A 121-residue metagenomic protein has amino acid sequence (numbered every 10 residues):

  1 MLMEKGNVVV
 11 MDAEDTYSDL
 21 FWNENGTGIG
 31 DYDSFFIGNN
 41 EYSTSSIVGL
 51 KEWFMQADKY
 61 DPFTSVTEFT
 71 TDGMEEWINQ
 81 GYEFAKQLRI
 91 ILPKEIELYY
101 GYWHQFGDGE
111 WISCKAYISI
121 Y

Functional and structural regions predicted by a protein language model:
M1-Y121: Intrinsic low-complexity, intrinsically disordered or marginally ordered coil/linker segments
